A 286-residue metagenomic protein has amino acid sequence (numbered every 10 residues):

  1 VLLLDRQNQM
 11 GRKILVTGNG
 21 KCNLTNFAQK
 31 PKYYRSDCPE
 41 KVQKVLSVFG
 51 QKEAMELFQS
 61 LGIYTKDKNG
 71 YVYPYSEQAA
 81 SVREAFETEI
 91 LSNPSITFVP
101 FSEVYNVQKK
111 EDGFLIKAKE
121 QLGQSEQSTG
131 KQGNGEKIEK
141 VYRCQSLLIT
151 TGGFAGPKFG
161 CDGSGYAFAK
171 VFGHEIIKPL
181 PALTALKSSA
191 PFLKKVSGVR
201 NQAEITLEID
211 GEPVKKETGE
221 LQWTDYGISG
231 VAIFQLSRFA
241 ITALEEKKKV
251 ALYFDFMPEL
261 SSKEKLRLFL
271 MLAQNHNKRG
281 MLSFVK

Functional and structural regions predicted by a protein language model:
V1-N19: Glycine-rich FAD pyrophosphate-binding loop
L4, V104, Y142-K158, A169-K170 (+1 more regions): Short hydrophobic core segments
G11-V16, Q43-G50, L57, G62-Y73 (+2 more regions): A short alpha-helix-loop-beta-strand transition element characteristic of N-terminal alpha/beta dinucleotide-binding
K30, S47, E53-Y71, S146-T150 (+2 more regions): Residue-level recognition of phosphate/Mg2+-coordinating polar/acidic sites in nucleotide-handling active sites
V42-G50, N69-T88, V99, G156-C161 (+1 more regions): Short beta-strand to alpha-helix junction loop
F58, G165-E208: Central beta-strand plus flanking loop segment that forms part of the substrate or channel wall within the catalytic
P100-G113: A conserved short coil-to-beta-strand element within the FAD-binding core of flavoproteins
G133-S146, K216-T218: Core beta-strand elements of the Rossmann-like FAD/NAD(P) dinucleotide-binding domain in flavoenzyme oxidoreductases
